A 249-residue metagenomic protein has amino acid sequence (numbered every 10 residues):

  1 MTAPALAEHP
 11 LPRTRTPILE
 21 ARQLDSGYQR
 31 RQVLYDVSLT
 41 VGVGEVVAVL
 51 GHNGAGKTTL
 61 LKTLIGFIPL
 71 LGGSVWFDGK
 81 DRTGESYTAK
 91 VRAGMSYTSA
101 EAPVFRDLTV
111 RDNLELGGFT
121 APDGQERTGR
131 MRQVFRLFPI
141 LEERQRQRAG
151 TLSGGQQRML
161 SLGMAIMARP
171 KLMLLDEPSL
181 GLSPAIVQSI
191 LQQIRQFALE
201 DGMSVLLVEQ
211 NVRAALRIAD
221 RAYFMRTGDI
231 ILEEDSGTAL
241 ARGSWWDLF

Functional and structural regions predicted by a protein language model:
Q29, P69, V110-G129, L137-E142 (+1 more regions): ABC-type ATPase nucleotide-binding domains, specifically the catalytic core motifs of the NBD
L50-H52: The feature captures the beta-strand-to-loop junction immediately N-terminal to the Walker
I65: Helix-to-loop junction immediately C-terminal to a conserved catalytic motif
G73-R82, A93, E126-M131, L232-E234: Conserved ABC transporter NBD signature motif
R148-L152: Conserved ABC ATPase signature
A165-I166: ABC ATPase C-loop
Q188-G202: Helical segment within the ABC ATPase nucleotide-binding domain
